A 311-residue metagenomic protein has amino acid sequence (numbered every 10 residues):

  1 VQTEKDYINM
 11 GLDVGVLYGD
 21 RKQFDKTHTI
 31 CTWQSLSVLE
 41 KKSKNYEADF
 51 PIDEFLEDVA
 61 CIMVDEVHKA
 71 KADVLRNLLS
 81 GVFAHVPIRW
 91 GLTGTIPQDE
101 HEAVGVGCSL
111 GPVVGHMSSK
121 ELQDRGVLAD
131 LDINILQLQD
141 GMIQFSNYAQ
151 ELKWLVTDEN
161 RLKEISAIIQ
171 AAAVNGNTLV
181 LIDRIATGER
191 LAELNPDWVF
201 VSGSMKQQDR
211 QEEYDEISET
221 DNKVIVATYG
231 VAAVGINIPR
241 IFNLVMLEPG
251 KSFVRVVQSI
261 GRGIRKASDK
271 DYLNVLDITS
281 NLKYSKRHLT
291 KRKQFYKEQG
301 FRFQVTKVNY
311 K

Functional and structural regions predicted by a protein language model:
V1-A48: Conserved nucleic-acid-binding Ia/Ib motif block in the N-terminal RecA-like helicase ATPase lobe
V1-N9, L75, P97-Q98, D183-G188: Conserved Walker A/P-loop ATP-binding site and its immediately adjacent core in helicase/helicase-like ATPase domains
D13-D25, K41, L179, E189-R190 (+2 more regions): Conserved helicase ATPase core of P-loop NTP-dependent helicases/translocases
C31-C61, E66-L78, T228-G230, G235: Conserved RecA-like ASCE ATPase "motif II neighborhood" in helicase/translocase motors
A60-C61, E66-N134, Y296: Post-DEXD/H (motif II) to motif III coupling segment of the RecA-like Helicase ATP-binding lobe
T95-I96, N243, K251-V275, R292-K293: Conserved SF2 helicase motif VI
I143-L194: Conserved interdomain hinge at the start of the Helicase C-terminal
A267-K311: C-terminal helicase lobe
